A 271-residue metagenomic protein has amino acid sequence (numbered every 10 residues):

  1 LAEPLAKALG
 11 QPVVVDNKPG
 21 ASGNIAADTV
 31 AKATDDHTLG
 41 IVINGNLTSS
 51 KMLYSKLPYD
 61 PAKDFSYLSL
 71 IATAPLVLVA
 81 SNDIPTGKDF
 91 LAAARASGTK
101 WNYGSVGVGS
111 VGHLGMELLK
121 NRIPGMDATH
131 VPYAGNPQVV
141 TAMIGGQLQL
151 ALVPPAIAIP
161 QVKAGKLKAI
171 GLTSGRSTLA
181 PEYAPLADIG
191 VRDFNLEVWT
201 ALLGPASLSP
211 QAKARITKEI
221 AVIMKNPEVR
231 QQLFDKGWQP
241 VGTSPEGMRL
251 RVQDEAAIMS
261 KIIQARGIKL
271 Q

Functional and structural regions predicted by a protein language model:
L1-K63, K100, P124-L152, Q161 (+2 more regions): N-terminal (or domain-start) structured segment
K32-H37, M52-Q138, L186-A187, W199-Q232: Hinge/capping helix and adjacent helix->loop/strand transition within the periplasmic-binding protein
I43-N44, N82, P155-A156, S174-G175 (+1 more regions): Short secondary-structure boundary segments
P58-L70, D127-V131, Q149-L150, P160-N195 (+1 more regions): Short beta-strand->loop
A156-I157, E228: Alpha-helix/helix-capping structural signal
K163, D188, P210-Q271: An extracytoplasmic/periplasmic, membrane-proximal ligand-sensing/linker region
